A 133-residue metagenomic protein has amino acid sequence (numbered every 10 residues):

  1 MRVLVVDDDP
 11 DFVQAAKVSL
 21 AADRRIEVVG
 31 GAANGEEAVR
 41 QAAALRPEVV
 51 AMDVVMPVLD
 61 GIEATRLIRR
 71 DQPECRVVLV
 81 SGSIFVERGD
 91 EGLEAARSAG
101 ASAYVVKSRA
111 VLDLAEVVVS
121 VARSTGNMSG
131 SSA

Functional and structural regions predicted by a protein language model:
M1-L20: Conserved acidic segment of CheY-like receiver
D7, D53, S81: Active-site residues of response regulator receiver
N34-E37, L59-E63: Acidic catalytic/metal-coordinating carboxylates
R40, I62-E74: Short amphipathic alpha-helix used as the core "switch/output" element in two-component signaling
L45-A51: Active-site beta3 strand of CheY-like receiver
M56: Receiver (REC) domain active-site loop signature in two-component systems and cognate sites in sensor histidine kinases
E63, I84-V105, R109-E116: Alpha4 helix (beta4-alpha4-beta5 surface) of REC/receiver domains from two-component response regulators
E74-R88: A short, hydrophobic beta-strand element within the central beta-sheet of small alpha/beta folds
